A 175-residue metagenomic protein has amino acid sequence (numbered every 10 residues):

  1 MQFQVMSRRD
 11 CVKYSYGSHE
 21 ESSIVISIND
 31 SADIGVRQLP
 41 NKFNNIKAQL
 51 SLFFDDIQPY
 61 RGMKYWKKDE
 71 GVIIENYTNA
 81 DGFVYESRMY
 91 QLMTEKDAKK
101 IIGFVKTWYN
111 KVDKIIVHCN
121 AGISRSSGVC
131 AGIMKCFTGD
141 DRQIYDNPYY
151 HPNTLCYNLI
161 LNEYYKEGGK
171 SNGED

Functional and structural regions predicted by a protein language model:
M1-Q58: Glycine-rich, flexible N-terminal cofactor/catalytic loop recognition
E20-E21, I46-K47, N110-K111, K135-G139: Short glycine/proline-enriched coil/turn segments at helix->beta-strand junctions
S31, A121-I123, Y149-H151: Short beta-alpha junction loops
L50-I116: Helix-loop module immediately N-terminal to the HCX5R catalytic loop in PTP-like cysteine phosphatase domains
A98, I102, S127-C130, Y157: Short amphipathic alpha-helical surface patches that serve as generic macromolecular interface elements
W108-F137: Catalytic cysteine-centered active loop of the rhodanese-like fold, especially the PTP/DSP P-loop
A131, K135, G139-D175: Cysteine-dependent PTP/DSP-like catalytic domain, specifically the C-terminal lobe
